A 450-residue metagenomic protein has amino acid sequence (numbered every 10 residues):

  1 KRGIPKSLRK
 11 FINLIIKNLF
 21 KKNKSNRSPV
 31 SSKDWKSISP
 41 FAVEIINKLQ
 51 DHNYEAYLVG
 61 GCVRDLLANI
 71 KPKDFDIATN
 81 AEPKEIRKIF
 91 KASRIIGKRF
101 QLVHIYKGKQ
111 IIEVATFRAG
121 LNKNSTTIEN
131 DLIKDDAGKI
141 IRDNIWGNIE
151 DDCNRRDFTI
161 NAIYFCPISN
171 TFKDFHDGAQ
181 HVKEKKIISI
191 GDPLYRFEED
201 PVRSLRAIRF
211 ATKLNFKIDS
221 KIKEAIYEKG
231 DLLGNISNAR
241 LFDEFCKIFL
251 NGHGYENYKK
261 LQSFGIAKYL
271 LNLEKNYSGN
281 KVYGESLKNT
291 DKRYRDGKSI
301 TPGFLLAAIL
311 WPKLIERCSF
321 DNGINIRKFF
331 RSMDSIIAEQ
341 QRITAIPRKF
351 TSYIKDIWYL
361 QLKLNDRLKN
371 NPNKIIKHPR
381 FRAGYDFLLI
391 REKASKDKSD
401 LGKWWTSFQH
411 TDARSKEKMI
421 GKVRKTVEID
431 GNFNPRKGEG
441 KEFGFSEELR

Functional and structural regions predicted by a protein language model:
K1-R450: Catalytic cores of the polymerase beta-like nucleotidyltransferase superfamily and closely associated nucleotide
